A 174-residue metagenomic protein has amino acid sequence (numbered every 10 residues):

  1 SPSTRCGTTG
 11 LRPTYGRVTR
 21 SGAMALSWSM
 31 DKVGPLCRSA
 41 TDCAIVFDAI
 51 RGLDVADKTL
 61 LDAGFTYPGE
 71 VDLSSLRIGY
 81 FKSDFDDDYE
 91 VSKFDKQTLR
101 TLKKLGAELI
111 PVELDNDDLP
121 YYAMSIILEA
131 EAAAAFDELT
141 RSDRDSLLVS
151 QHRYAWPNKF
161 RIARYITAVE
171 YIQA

Functional and structural regions predicted by a protein language model:
S1-G10: FAD-binding core of FAD-dependent oxidoreductases, characterized by glycine-rich FAD pyrophosphate-binding loops
P2, Y89-S92, Y122: Conserved strand-to-helix beginnings and helix N-cap segments that scaffold or border functional pockets
T9-Q97, S142, S146: A short helix-breaking turn/cap at a secondary-structure junction
T59-D62, V112-L114, H152: Beta-strand segments within the central parallel beta-sheet cores of soluble alpha/beta enzyme folds
L60-L61, A123, Q173: Short, surface-exposed loop/helix-turn segments at secondary-structure junctions that function as lids/hinges flanking
D72-F81, I126-A174: Short helix-loop capping/hinge segments that flank enzyme active sites or metal/cofactor-binding pockets
E90-D115, F136-L147, Y171-Q173: Acyltransferase
D115-I127: Acidic helix-start/capping segments at beta-turn-to-alpha-helix junctions
